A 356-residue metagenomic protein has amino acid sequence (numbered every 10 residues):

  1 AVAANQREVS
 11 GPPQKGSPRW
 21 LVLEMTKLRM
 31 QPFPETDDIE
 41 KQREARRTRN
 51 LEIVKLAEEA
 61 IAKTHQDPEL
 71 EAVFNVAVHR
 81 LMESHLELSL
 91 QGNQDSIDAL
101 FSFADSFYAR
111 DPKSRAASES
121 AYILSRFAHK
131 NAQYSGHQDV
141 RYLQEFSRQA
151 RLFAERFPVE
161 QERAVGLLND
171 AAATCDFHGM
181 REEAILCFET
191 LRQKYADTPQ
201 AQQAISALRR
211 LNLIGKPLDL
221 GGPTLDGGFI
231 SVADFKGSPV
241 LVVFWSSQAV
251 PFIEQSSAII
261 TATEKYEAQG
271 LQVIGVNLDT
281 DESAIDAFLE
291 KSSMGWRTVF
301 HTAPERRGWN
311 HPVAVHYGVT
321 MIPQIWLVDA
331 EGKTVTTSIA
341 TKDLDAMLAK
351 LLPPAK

Functional and structural regions predicted by a protein language model:
P13-T36, P68-E87, R115-Y134, R163-A173: Amphipathic alpha-helical repeat scaffolds of TPR domains
E35-R49, S84-I97, K130-L143, D176-E182: Short coil/turn connectors between adjacent alpha-helices in alpha-solenoid helical repeat scaffolds
A62-F74, E87-Q91, S106-A121, Y134-V140 (+3 more regions): Short solvent-exposed coil/turn linkers within tandem alpha-helical repeat scaffolds
F177-P223, A233-K236, A287-E290: N-proximal helix/coil linker or "cap" segments that precede and/or mark the start of modular domains
I230-I253, I259: Short active-site neighborhood of thiol/selenol oxidoreductases, capturing the structured segment around
I253-S293, P304-V313: Structural microenvironment flanking redox-active thiols in thiol-disulfide oxidoreductases
M294, H301-K350: Thiol/disulfide oxidoreductase modules built on the thioredoxin-like
